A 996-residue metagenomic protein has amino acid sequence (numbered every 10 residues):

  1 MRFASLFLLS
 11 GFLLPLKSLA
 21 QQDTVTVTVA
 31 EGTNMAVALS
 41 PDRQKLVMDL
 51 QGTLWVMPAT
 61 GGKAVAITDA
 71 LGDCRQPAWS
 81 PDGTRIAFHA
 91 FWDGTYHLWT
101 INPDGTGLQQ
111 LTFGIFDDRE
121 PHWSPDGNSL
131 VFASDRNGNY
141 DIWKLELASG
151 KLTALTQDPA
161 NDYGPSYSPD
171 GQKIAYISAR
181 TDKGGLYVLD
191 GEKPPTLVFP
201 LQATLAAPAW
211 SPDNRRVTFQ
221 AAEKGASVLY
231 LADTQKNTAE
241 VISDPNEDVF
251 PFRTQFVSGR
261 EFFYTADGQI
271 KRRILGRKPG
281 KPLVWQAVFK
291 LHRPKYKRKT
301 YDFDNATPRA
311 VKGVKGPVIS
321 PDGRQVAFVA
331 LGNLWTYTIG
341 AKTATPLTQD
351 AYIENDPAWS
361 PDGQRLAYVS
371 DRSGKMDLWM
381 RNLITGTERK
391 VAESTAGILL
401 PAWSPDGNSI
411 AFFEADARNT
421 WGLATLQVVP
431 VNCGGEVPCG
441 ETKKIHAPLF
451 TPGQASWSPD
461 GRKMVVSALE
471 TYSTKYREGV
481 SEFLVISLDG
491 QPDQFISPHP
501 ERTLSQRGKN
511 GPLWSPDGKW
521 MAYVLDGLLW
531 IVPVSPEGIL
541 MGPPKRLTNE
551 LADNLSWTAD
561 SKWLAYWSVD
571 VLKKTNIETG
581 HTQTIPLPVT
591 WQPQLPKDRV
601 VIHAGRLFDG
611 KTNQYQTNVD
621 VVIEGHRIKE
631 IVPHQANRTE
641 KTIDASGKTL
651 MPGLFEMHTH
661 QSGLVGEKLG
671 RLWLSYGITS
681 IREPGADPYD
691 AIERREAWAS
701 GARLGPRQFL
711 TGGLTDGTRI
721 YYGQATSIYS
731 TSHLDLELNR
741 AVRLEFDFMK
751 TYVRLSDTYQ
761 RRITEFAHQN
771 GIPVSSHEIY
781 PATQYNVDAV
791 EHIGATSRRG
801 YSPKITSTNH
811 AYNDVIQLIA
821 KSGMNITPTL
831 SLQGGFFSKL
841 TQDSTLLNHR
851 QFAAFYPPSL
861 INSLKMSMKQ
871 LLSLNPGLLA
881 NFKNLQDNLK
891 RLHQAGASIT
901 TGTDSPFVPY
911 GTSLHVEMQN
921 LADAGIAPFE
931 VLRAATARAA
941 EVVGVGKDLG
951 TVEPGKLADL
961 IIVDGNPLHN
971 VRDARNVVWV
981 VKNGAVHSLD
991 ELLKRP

Functional and structural regions predicted by a protein language model:
D23-T24, K63-A64, T106-Q110, G150-A154 (+11 more regions): Predominantly a core beta-strand signature of beta-propeller blades across repeat-based propeller domains
V25-M57, V601-Q616, T649: Mature N-terminal segment immediately following signal peptide/propeptide cleavage in secreted/periplasmic
A38-R43, P77-R85, P121-S129, P165-K173 (+8 more regions): Blade-terminus and WD-like Trp-Asp/Gly-His loop motifs, strongest in beta-propeller folds
D49-W55, A70-C74, A87-W99, P103 (+29 more regions): A flexible loop/linker signature enriched in serine peptidases of the S9 family
T60, N613-M651: Histidine-rich, glycine-flanked metal-binding segment
F608-D620, P909-T912, I926-L932, E941-V977: Acidic, glycine-enriched loop/beta-strand segments at the rims of small-molecule binding/catalytic pockets
A645-M657, Q661, V665-S776, Y780-G794 (+2 more regions): Divalent-metal coordination cores built from histidine and acidic residues
E737-L755, T796-A924, P996: Active-site neighborhoods of metal-dependent hydrolases
